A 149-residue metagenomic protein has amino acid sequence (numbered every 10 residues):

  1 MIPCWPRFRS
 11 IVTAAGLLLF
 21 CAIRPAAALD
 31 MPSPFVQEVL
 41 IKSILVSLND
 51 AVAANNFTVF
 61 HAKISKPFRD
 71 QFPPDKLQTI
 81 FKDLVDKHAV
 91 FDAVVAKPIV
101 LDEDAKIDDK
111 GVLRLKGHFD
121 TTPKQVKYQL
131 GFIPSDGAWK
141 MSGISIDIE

Functional and structural regions predicted by a protein language model:
I2-A15: Bacterial N-terminal signal peptides that target proteins for export
C4-P6, C21, F60: Short alpha-helical segments used as structural interaction elements across diverse proteins
S10, F68, L77, L130-F132 (+1 more regions): Conserved short hydrophobic patches within well-ordered secondary structure
L18-A26: C-terminal segment of classical bacterial N-terminal signal peptides
M31-P32, V36, K42-S43, T58-K110: Short solvent-exposed beta->alpha transition segments
L48, V52-V59: Short helix-adjacent coil turns
A53, P73, K124-V126: Amphipathic alpha-helical protein-protein interaction surfaces
P98-E149: Exposed beta-sheet edge and beta->alpha loop/turn motif
